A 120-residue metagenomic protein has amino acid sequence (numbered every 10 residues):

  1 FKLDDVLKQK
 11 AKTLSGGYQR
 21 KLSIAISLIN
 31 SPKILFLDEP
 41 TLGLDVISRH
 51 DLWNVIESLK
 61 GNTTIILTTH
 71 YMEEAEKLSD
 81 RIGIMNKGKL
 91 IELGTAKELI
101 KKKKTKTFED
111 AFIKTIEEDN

Functional and structural regions predicted by a protein language model:
F1-V6: Conserved ABC ATPase "signature" region
K10-L14: Conserved ABC ATPase signature
I24, L52: Hydrophobic anchor residue at the start of the ABC signature
S31: Conserved catalytic motifs of ABC-family nucleotide-binding domains
L35-D38: Catalytic Walker B motif of ABC-type/P-loop ATPase nucleotide-binding domains
L93-G94: ABC ATPase "signature
